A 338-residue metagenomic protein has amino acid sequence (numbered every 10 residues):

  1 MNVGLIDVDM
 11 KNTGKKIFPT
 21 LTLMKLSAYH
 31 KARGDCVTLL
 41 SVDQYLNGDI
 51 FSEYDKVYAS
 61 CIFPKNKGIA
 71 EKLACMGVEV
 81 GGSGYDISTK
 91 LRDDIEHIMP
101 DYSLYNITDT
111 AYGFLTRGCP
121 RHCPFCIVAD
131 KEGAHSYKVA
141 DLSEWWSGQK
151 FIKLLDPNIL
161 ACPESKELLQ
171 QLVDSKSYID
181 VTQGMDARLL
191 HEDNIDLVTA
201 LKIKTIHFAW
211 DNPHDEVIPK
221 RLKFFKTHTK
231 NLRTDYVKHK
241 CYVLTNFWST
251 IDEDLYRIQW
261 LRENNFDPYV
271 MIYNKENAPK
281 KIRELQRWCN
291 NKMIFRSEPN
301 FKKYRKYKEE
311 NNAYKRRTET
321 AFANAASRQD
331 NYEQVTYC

Functional and structural regions predicted by a protein language model:
M1-G77, D86: A short, structured N-terminal alpha-helical element that caps or precedes a catalytic domain
L5-V8, Y58-I62, I127-F224, Y236-F247 (+1 more regions): Core AdoMet radical
T22, I107-E144: Canonical Radical SAM [4Fe-4S] cluster-binding loop centered on the CxxxCxxC motif and its immediate flanking residues
K31, V173, R262: Anion (oxyanion) recognition and catalysis
D35-S41, V80, V181, C241 (+1 more regions): A structural preference for short, hydrophobic beta-strand core positions in alpha/beta folds
G68-A70, I87-D94, P124, H191 (+1 more regions): Short, charged, surface-exposed secondary-structure boundary motifs
V78-S103: Ser/Thr/Gly-rich flexible loops in soluble cytosolic domains mediating phosphotransfer, phosphorylation
A200, T205-H207, H214-C338: A structural motif corresponding to the C-terminal lobe/cap of the Radical SAM core domain
